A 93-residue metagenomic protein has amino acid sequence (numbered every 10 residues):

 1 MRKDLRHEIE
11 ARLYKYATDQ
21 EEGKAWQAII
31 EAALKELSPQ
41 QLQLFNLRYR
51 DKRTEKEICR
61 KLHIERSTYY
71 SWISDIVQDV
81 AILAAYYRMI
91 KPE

Functional and structural regions predicted by a protein language model:
M1-E36, K56-E57, K61, T68 (+1 more regions): N-terminal interaction/assembly modules
L44-F45: A short pre-motif secondary-structure segment
R48-Y49: Short helix-to-turn junction characteristic of helix-turn-helix DNA-binding domains, especially the helix
W72: Residues within the DNA-recognition helix of helix-turn-helix
